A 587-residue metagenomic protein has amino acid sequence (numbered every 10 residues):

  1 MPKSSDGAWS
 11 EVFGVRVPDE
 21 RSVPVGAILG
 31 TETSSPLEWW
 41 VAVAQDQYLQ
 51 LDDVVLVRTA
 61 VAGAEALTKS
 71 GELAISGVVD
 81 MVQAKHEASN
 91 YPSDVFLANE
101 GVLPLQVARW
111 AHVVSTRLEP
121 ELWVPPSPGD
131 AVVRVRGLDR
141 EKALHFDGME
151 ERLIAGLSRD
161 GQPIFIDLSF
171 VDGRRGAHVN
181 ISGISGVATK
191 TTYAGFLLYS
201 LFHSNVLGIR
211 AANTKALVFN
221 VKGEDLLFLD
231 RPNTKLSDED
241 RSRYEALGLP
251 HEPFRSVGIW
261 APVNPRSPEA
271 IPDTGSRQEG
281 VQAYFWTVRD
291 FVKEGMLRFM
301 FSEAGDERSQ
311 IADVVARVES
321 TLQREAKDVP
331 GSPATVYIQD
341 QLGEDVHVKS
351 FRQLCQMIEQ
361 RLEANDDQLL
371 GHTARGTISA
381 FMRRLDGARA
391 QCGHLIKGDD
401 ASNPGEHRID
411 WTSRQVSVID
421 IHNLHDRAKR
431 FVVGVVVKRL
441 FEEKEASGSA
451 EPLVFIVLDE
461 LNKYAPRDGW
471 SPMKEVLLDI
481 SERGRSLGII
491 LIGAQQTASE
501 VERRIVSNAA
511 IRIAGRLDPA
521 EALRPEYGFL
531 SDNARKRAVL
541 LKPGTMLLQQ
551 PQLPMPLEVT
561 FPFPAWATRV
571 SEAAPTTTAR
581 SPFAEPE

Functional and structural regions predicted by a protein language model:
P2-F13, A27, V54, T59 (+2 more regions): Phosphate-binding and hydrolysis-coupling loops of NTP-dependent motor/remodeling domains
P2-I184, L197, H203-N213, L217 (+1 more regions): Basic- and hydrophobic-enriched, low-structure N-terminal and domain-boundary segments that flank ATP-binding catalytic
A155-G258, K474, R503, L548 (+3 more regions): Glycine-rich phosphate-binding loop of nucleotide-binding enzymes
S200-N205, S242-P250, R439-E445, V476-I492: Substrate-engagement module of ASCE P-loop NTPases
V206-A212, V218-F219, G223-L227, E252-D479 (+1 more regions): P-loop NTPase motor domains
D230-Y244, T274-R277, S471-E475, S507-I511 (+2 more regions): Short secondary-structure boundary/capping segments
R241-S276, S507-G528, V539-K542: Conserved P-loop NTPase catalytic core
L478-A565: Conserved ATP-driven motor cores of ASCE-family P-loop NTPases powering translocation/secretion/packaging/pilus
